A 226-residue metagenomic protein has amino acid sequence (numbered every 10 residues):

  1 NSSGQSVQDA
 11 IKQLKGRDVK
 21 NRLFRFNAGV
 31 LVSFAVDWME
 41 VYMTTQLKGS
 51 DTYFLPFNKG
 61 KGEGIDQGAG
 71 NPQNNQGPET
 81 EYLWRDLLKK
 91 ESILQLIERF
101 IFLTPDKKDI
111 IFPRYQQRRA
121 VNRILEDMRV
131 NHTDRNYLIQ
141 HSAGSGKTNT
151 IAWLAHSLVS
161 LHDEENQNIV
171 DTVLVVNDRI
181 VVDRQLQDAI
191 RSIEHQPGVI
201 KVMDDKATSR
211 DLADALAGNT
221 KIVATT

Functional and structural regions predicted by a protein language model:
N1-T172, V181, Q185-Q196, G218-K221: ATP-dependent helicase/translocase motor core
M39, D205-K206: Short, solvent-exposed coil/turn elements at secondary-structure transition points
Q196-V202: Conserved AMP-binding/adenylation subdomain of ANL enzymes
K206-V223: Conserved motor-coupling elements within RecA-like helicase/translocase cores
